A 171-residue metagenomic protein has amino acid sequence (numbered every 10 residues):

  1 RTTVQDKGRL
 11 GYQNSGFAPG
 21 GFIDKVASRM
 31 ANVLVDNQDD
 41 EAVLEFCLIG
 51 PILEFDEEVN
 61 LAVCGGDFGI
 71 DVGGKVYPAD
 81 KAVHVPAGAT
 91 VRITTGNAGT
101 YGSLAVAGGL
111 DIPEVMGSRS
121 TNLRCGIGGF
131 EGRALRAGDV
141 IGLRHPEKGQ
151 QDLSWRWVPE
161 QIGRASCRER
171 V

Functional and structural regions predicted by a protein language model:
R1-R170: Conserved "landmark" site that anchors the functional core of diverse proteins
